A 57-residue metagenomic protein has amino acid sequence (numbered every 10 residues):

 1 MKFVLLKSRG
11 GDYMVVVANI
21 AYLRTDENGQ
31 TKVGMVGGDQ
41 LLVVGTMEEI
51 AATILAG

Functional and structural regions predicted by a protein language model:
M1-G57: Acidic, Ser/Thr- and proline-rich intrinsically disordered linker/docking segments of eukaryotic scaffolds
